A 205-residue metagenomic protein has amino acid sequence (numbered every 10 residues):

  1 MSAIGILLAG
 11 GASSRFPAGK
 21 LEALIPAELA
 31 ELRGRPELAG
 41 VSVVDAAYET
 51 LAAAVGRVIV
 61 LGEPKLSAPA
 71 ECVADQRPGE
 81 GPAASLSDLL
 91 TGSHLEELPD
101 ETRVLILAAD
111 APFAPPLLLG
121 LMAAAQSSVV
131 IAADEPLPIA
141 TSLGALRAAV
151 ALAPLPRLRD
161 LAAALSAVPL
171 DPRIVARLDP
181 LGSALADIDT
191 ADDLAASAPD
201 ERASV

Functional and structural regions predicted by a protein language model:
M1-E135, L143-G144, A148-P154, A163-R177 (+1 more regions): Nucleotide and nucleotide-moiety/phosphate-recognizing core
R159-V205: Conserved alpha/beta core of the MobA/IspD/sugar-nucleotide pyrophosphorylase nucleotidyltransferase superfamily
